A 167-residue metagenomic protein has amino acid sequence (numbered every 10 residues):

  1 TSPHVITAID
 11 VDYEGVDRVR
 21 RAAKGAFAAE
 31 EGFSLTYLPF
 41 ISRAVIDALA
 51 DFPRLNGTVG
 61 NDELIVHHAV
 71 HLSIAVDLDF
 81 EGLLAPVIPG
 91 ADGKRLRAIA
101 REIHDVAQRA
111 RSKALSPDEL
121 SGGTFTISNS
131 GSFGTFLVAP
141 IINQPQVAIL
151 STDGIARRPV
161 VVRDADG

Functional and structural regions predicted by a protein language model:
T1-G167: C-terminal catalytic/motor cores of large multi-domain enzyme assemblies
